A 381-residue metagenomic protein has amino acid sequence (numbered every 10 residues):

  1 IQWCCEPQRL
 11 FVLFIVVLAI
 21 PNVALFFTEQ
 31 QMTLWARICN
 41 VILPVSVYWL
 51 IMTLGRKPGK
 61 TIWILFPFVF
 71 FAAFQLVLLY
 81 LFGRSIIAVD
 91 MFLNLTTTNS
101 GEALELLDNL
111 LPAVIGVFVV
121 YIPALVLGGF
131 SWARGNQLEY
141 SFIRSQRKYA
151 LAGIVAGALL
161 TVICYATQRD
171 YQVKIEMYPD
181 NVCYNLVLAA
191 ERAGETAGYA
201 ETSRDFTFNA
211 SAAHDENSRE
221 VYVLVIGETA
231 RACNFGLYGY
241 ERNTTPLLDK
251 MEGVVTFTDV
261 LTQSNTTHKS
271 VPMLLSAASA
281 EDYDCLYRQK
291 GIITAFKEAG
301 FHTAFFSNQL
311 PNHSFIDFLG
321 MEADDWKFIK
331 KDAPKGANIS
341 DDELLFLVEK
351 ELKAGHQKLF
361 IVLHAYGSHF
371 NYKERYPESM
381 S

Functional and structural regions predicted by a protein language model:
I1-Y178: Transmembrane and membrane-interface helices of multi-pass, inner-membrane envelope-modifying transferases
A156-L224, T229-S381: Active-site-proximal alpha/beta segments of enzymes that process anionic O-linked groups
